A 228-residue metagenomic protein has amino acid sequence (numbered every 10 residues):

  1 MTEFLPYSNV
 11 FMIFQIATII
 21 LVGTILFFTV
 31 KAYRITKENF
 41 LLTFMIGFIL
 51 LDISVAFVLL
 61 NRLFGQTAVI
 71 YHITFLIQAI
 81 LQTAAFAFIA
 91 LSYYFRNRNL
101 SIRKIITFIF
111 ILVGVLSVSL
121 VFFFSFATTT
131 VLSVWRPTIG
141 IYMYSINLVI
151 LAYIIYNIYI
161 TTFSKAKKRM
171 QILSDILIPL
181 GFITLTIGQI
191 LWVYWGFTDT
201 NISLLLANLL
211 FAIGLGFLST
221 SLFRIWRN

Functional and structural regions predicted by a protein language model:
M1-E3, I25-F28, S54-R62, V121-S125: Membrane-embedded alpha-helical segments in integral membrane proteins
F4-I19, V113-I160, S203-A207: Extracellular-loop-to-transmembrane junctions of the mid-late helices
P6-V22, E38-V113, Y144-N147, T200-S221: Individual alpha-helical transmembrane segments in multi-pass integral membrane proteins
T18-A32: N-terminal signal-anchor/start-transfer transmembrane helix
T29-I35, L91-I102, N157-M170, R227-N228: Cytoplasmic membrane-interface regions of multi-pass membrane proteins
L50-A56, L112-F124, G181-L191: Aromatic-anchored segments of alpha-helical transmembrane domains
V58-T67, L120-V134, Q189-D199: Juxtamembrane "helix-exit" motif on the non-cytosolic side of transmembrane helices
I150-N228: C-terminal transmembrane-bundle signature of multipass membrane proteins, characterized by strong activation on
